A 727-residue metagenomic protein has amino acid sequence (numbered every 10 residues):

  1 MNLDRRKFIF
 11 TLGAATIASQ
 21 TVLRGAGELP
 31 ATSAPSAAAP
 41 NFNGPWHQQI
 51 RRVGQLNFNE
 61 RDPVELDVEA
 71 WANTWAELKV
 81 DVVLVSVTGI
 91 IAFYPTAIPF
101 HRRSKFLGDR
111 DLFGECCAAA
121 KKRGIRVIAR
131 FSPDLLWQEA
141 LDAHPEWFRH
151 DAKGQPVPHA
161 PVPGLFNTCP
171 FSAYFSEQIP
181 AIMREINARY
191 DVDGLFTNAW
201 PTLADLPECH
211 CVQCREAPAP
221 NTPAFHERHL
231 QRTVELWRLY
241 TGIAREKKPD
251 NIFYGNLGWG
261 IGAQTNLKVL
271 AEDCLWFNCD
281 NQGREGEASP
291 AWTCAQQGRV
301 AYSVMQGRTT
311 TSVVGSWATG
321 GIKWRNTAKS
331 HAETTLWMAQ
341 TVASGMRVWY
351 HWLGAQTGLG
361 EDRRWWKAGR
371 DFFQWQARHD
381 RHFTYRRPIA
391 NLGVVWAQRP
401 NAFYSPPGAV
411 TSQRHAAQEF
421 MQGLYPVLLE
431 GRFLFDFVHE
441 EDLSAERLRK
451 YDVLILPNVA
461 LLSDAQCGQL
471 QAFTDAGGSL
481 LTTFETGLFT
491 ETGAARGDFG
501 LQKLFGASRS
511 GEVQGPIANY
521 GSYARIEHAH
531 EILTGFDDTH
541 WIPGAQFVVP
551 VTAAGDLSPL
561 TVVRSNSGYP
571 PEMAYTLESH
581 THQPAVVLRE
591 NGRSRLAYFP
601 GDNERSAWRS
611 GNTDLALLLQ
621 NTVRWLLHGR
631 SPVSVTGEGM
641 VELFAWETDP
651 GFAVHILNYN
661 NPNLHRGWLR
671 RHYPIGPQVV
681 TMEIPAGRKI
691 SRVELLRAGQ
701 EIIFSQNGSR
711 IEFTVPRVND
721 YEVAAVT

Functional and structural regions predicted by a protein language model:
M1-K7: N-terminal secretory signal peptides
K7-L29: N-terminal export signals
V22-H47: C-terminal segment of N-terminal export signals and the immediately downstream linker at the start of the mature
V53, V82-V85, L112-P158, F196 (+1 more regions): Glycine-rich, aromatic-flanked loop segments that form ligand/cofactor-binding clefts across common enzyme folds
E60-L78, H101-R123, E177, E235-L236 (+2 more regions): Aromatic- and glycine-enriched glycan-recognition loops and surfaces that form the carbohydrate-binding subsites
L78-R110, L135-W147, A204, L270 (+1 more regions): Aromatic-lined carbohydrate-binding/catalytic grooves of carbohydrate-active enzymes
P133-Y190, H226: Active-site-adjacent "subsite" loops/lids of carbohydrate-active enzymes
T222-P223, E227-Q264, L270-N278, Q282-T727: Carbohydrate-binding surfaces of carbohydrate-active enzymes
